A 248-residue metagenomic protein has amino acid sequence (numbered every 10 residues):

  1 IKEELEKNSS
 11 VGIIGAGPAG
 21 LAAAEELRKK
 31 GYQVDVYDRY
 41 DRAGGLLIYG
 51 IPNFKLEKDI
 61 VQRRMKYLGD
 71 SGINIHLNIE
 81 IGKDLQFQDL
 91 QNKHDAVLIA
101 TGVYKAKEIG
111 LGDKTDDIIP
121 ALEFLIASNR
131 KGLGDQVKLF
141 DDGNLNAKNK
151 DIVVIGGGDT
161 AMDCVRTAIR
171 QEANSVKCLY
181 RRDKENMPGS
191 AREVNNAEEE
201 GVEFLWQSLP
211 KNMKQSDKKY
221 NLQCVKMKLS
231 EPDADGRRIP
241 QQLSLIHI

Functional and structural regions predicted by a protein language model:
I1-E3, N129: Ferredoxin-type iron-sulfur electron-transfer modules in oxidoreductases and energy-metabolism complexes
K7-A16, K150-I155: Beta1/beta-strand and adjacent pyrophosphate-binding region of the FAD-binding site in flavoprotein oxidoreductases
V11-Q33, M162-R166: N-terminal Rossmann-like FAD-binding beta1-loop-alpha1 element of flavoenzymes
Y32-G45, L179-K184: Glycine-rich FAD pyrophosphate-binding loop
D59-K107, E123, N129-D142, A147 (+1 more regions): A Rossmann-like FAD-binding core segment of flavoenzymes
I99, P120, V154: Redox-cofactor binding/interface segments in oxidoreductases and associated redox assembly factors
V154-Y180: Long hydrophobic segments that form regular secondary structure
